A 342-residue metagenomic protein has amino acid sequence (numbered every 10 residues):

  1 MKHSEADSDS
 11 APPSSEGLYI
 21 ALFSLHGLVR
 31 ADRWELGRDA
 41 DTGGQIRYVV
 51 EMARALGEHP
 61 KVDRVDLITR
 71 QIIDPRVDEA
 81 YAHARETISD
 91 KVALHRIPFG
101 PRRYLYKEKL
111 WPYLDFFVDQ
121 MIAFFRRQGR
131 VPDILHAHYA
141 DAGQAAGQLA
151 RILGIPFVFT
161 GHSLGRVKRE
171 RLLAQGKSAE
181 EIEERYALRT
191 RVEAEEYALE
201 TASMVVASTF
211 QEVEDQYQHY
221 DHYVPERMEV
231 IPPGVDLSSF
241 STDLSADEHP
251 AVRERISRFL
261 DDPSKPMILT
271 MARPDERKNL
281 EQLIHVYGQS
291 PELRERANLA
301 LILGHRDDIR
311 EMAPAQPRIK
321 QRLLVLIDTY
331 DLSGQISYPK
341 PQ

Functional and structural regions predicted by a protein language model:
M1-Q342: Catalytic cores of nucleotide-sugar-dependent glycosyltransferases that transfer UDP/GDP/TDP-activated
